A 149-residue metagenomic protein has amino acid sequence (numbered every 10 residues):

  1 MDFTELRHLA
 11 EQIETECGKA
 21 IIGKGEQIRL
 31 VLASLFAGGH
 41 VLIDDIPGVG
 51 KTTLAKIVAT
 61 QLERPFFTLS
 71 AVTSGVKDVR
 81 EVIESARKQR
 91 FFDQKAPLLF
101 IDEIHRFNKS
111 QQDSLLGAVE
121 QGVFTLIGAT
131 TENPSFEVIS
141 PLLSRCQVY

Functional and structural regions predicted by a protein language model:
F3-I46, S85-K88: Pre-Walker A (pre-P-loop) alpha-helix and adjacent loop at the N terminus of AAA/AAA+ ATPase modules, a conserved
L32-L69, E84-R87, L116-G117, Q121: Walker A/P-loop
G39-H40, Q94-L98, G122-I127, Q147: Loop/turn-to-beta-strand initiation segments
D45, D102-E103: Walker B catalytic acidic pair
R64-F67, P141-Y149: A short helix-turn-beta junction within AAA+ P-loop NTPase domains corresponding to the substrate/partner-engaging
P65-L98: Short glycine-rich substrate-engagement loop in P-loop NTPases that contacts/grips substrate
T73-G75, F107-N108, P134-S135: Catalytic P-loop NTPase motifs of RecA-like helicase/translocase cores
S110-S144: Conserved catalytic/switch belt of AAA+ P-loop NTPases
